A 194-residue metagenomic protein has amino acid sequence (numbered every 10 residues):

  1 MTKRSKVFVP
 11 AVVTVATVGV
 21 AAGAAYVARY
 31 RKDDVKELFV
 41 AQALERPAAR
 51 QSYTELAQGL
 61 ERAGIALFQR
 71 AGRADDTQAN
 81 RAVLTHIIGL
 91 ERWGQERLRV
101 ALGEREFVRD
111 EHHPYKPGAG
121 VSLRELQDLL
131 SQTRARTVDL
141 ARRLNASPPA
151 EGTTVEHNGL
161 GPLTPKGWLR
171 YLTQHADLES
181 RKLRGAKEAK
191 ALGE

Functional and structural regions predicted by a protein language model:
R4-A28: Hydrophobic alpha-helical topogenic segments used for membrane insertion/localization
G23-T54, W93-R134, A150-E151, A191-E194: Short, helix-capping/interhelical loops that line the mouth of catalytic, cofactor-, or ligand-binding pockets
Y53-R70, P114-V155, R170-L172: Acidic/histidine-rich alpha-helical segments that form the ligand environment of transition-metal centers
E61-A82, G103-D110, N145-T164, L192: Helix-loop segments that flank and shape redox-cofactor active sites
P162-T173: Short, flexible active-site recognition loops that position polar ligands and cofactors
L172-K190: A hydrophobic membrane-anchoring alpha-helix module
